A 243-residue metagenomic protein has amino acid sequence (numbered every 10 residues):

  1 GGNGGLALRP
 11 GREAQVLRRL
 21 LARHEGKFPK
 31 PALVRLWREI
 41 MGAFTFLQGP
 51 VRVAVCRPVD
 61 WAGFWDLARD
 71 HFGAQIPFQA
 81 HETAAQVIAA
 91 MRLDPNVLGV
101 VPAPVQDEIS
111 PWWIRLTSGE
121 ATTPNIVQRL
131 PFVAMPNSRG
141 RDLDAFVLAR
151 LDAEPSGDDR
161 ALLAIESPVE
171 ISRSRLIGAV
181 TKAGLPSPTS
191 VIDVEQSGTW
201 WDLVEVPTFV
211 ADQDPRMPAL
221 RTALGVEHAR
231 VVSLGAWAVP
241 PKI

Functional and structural regions predicted by a protein language model:
G1-I243: Domain-level signature for soluble enzymes in the chorismate/prephenate branch of the shikimate pathway
